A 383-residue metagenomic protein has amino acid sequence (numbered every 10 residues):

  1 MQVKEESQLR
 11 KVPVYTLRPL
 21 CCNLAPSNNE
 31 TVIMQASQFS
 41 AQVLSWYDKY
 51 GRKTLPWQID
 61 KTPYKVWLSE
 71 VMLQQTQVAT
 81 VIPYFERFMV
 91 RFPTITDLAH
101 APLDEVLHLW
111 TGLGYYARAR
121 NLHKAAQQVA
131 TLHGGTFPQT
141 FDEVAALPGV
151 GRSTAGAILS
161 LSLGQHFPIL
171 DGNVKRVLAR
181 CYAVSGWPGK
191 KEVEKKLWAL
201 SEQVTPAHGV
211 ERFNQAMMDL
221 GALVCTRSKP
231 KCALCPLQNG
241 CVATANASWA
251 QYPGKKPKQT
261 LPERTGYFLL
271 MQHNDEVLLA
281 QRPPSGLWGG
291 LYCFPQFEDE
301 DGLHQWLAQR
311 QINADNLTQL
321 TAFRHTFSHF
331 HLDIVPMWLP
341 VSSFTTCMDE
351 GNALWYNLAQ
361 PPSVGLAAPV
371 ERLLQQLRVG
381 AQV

Functional and structural regions predicted by a protein language model:
Q2-E5, T16, L20-K53, I59 (+1 more regions): Intrinsically disordered, low-complexity, charged terminal extensions of DNA damage-control enzymes
S7-L9: Cationic, low-complexity basic patches in intrinsically disordered or flexible, solvent-exposed regions
V12: Active-site-proximal or metal-binding-adjacent scaffold patches in catalytic folds
Q35-S37, Q42-A233, L237-N246, A250 (+2 more regions): Catalytic cores of DNA base-excision repair glycosylases
